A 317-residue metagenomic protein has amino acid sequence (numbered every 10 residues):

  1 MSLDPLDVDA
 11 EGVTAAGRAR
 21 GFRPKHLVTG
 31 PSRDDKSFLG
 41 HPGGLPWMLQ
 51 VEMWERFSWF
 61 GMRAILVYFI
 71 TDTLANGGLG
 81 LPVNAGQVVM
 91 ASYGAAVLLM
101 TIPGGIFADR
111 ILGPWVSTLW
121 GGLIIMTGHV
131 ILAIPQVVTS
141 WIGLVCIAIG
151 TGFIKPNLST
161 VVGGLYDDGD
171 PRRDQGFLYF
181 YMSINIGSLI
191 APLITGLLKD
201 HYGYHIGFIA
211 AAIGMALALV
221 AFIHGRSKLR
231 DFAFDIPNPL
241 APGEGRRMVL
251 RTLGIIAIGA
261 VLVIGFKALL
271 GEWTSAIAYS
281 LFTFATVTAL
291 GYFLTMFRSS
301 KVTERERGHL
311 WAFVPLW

Functional and structural regions predicted by a protein language model:
M1-G43, D168, G196-W317: Intracellular loop-helix junctions on the cytosolic face of multi-pass helical membrane proteins
M53, G128, T139-I154: Hydrophobic core of transmembrane alpha-helices in multi-pass small-molecule transporters, especially MFS/SLC-type
A64-Q87: Short amphipathic helix-loop junctions that connect adjacent transmembrane helices in Major Facilitator Superfamily/SLC
I70-T71, F107-D109, I194-Y202: Interfacial helix-cap and linker-helix signal at transmembrane-aqueous boundaries of multi-pass secondary transporters
Q87-A108, K155, L189-A191: Central cavity-lining transmembrane alpha-helices of secondary-active solute carriers, predominantly the Major
S117-T118: Primarily marks hydrophobic transmembrane alpha-helices of the MFS/SLC 12-helix fold
G121-W141: C-terminal ends and interior cores of transmembrane alpha-helices in multi-pass membrane transporters/permeases
F153-D168: Intracellular juxtamembrane helix-capping segments at the cytosolic ends of symmetry-related transmembrane helices
